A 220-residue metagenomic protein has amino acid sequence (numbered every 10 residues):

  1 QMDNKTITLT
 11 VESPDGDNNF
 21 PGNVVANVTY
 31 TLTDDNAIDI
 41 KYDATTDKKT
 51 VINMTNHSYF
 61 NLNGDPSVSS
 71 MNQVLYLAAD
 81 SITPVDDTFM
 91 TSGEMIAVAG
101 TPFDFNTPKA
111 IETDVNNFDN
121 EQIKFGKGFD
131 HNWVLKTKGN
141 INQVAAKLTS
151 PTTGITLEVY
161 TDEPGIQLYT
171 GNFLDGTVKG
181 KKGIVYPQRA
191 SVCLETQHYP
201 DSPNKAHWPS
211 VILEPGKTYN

Functional and structural regions predicted by a protein language model:
Q1-N220: An exposed, glycine/acidic-rich loop-and-rim segment of catalytic or binding clefts
